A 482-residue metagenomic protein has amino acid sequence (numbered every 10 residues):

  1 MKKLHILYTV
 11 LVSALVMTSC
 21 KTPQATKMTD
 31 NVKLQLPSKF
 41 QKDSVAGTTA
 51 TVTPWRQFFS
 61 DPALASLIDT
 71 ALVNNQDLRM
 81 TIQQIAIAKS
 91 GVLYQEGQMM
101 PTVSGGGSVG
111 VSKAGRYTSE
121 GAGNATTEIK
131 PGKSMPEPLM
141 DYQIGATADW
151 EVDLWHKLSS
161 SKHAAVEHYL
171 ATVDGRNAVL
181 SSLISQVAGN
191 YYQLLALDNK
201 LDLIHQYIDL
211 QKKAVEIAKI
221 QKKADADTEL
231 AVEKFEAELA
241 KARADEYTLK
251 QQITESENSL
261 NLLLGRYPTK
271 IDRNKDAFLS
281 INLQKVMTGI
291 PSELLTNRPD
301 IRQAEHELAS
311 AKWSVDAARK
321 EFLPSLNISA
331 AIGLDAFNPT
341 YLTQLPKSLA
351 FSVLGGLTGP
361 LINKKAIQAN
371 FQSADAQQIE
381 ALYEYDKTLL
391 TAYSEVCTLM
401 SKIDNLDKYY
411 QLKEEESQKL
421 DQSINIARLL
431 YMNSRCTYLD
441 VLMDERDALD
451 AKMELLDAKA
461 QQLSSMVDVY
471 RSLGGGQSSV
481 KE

Functional and structural regions predicted by a protein language model:
M1-V73, K250-E293, S472-E482: Terminal intrinsically disordered/low-complexity segments used for targeting and assembly
S44, A50-S60, G107-T147, K270-M287 (+3 more regions): Small/polar, glycine/serine/threonine/aspartate-rich low-complexity segments that form flexible
T48-T53, Q57, A63-L64, L72-N74 (+6 more regions): Amphipathic alpha-helical coiled-coil scaffold segments and their short linker/junction regions
L64-S66, M80, I87, D141-Q143 (+5 more regions): Transmembrane beta-barrel architecture of outer-membrane proteins
I68, Q143-T147, Y191, E236 (+3 more regions): Membrane-embedded beta-strand positions in outer-membrane beta-barrel channels/transporters
R79-M80, E96, V152-L180, L230 (+6 more regions): Sec/SRP-type N-terminal targeting helices
D174-I290, K402, I426, A448: Periplasmic alpha-helical coiled-coil/stalk elements that build and connect Gram-negative outer-membrane
K212-E216, K241-T269, E415-L473: Short segments within alpha-helical structural elements
